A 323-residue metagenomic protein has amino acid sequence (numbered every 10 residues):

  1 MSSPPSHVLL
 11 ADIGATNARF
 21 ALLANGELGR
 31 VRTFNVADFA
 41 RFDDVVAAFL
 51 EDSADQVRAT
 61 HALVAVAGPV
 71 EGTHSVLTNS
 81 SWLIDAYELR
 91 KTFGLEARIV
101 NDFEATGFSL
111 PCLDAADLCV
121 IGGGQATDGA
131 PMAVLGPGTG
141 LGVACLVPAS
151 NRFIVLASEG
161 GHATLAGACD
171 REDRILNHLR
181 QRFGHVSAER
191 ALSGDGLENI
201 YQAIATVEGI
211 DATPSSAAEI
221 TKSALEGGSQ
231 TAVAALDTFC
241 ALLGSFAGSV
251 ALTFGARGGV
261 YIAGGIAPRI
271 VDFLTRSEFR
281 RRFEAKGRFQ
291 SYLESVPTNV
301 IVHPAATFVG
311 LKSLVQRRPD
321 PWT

Functional and structural regions predicted by a protein language model:
M1-D52, R58, R174-T323: ATP-binding/phosphotransfer module of carbohydrate and carboxylate kinases, centering on a glycine-rich
V8-D12, H61-L63, R98-V100, G124 (+3 more regions): Short glycine-aspartate micro-motif
A18, P69-E71, G140-A144, N199 (+1 more regions): Short, acidic Gly/Pro/Ser/Thr-rich loop/turn segments
L23-N25, L77-S80, L113-A115, P148-N151 (+2 more regions): Short, glycine/charged-enriched secondary-structure capping and boundary segments
S53-I99, E104, F108-C119, V134 (+1 more regions): Short beta-strand-loop/turn "lid" adjacent to the catalytic site in phosphate-handling enzymes
E71, E96-T127, S215-Q230, A234-C240 (+1 more regions): ATP-dependent carbohydrate kinase catalytic cores
N101, V147, G264: Short secondary-structure boundary segments
D117-A188, V271-L274, E278-E284, R288-Q290: Glycine-rich phosphate-binding loop of actin/hexokinase-like ATP-binding domains
